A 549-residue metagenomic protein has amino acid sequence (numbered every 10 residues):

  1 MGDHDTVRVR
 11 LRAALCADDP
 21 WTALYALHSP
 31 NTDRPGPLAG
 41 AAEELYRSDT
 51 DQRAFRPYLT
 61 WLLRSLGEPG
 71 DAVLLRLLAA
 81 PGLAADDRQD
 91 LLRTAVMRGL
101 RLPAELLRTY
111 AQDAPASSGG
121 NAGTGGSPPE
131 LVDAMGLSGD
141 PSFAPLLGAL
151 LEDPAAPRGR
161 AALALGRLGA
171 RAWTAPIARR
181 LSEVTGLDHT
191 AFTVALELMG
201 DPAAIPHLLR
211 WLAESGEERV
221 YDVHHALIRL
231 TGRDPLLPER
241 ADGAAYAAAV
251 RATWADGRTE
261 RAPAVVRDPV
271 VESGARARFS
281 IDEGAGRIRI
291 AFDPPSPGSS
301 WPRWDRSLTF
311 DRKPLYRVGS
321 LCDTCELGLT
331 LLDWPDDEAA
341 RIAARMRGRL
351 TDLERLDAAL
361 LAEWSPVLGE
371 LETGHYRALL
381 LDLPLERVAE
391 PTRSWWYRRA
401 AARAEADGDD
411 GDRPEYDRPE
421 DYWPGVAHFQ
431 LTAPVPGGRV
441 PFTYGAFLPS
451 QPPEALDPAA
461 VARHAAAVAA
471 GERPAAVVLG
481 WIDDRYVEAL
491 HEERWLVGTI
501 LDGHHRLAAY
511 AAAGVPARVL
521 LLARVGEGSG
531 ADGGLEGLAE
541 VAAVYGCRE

Functional and structural regions predicted by a protein language model:
M1-A264: Long, helix-rich interaction regions
M1-T32, D268-D305: Charged, amphipathic alpha-helical stretches
W211, I482, L522-E527: Short beta-alpha junction loops
L227, A509-Y510: Hydrophobic/aromatic ligand-binding patch that stacks against planar heteroaromatic rings of cofactors or nucleotides
P263-V265, S273, S296-T499, A511-A512 (+1 more regions): Short alpha-helix boundary/capping and kink motifs at helix termini
G503: Short, conserved phosphate/pyrophosphate- and ester-handling motifs at nucleotide-, phospho-/glycolipid
R506: Acidic, metal-associated active-site segment
G526-E549: Amphipathic, charge-rich alpha-helical segments that serve as recognition/docking helices
